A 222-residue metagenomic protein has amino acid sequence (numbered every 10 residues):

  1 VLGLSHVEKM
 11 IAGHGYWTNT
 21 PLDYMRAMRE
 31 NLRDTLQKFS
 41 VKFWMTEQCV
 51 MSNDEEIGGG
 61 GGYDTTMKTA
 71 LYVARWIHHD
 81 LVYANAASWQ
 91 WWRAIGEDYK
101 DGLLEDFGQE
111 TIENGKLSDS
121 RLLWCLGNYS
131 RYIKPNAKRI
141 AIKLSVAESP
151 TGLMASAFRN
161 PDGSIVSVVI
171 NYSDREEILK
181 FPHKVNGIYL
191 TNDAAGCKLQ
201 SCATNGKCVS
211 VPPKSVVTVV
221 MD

Functional and structural regions predicted by a protein language model:
V1-L2, M25-D34, L71-H79, P150-L153: Alpha-helical scaffolding within the catalytic cores of extracellular/periplasmic polymer-degrading hydrolases
V1-S52: Active-site neighborhood of glycoside hydrolase catalytic domains
H6-K9, K38-K42, A84-W89, P135 (+1 more regions): Loop/turn elements at helix/coil->beta-strand transitions in domains of secreted/extracellular proteins
W17-L22, V50-E55, G96-D101, D174-E177 (+1 more regions): Flexible loop/turn segments at secondary-structure boundaries
K42-R131, I140-V146: Aromatic/acidic polysaccharide-binding cleft in carbohydrate-active enzymes
V146-K184, K214: Carbohydrate-binding surface patches
H183-C197: Solvent-exposed beta-hairpin/edge-strand motifs
C202-D222: C-terminal beta-strand-rich structural cap/linker in extracellular carbohydrate-active enzymes
